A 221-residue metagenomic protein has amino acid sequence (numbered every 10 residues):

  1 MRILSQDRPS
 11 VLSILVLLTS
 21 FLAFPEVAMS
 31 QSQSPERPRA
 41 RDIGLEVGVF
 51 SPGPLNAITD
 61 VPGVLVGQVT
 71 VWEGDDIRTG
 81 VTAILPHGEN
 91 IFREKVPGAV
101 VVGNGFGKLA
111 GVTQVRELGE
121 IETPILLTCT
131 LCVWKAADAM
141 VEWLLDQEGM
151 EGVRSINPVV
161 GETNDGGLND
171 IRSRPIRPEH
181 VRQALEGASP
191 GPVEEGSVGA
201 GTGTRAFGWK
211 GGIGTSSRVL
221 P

Functional and structural regions predicted by a protein language model:
M1-L15: Bacterial N-terminal signal peptides that target proteins for export
S13-P25: Bacterial N-terminal signal peptides
Q31-P221: Alpha/propeptide regions of enzymes that mature by internal proteolysis
